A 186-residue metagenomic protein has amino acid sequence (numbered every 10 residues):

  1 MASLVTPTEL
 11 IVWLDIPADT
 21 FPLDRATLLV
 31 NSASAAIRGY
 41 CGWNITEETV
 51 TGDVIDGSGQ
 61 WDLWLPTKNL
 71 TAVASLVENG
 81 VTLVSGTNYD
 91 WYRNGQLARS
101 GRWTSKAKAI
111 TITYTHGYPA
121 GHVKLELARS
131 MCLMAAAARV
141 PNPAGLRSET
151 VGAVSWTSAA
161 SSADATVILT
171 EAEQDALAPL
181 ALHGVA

Functional and structural regions predicted by a protein language model:
M1-A186: Divalent metal-cofactor coordination and adjacent catalytic microenvironments
